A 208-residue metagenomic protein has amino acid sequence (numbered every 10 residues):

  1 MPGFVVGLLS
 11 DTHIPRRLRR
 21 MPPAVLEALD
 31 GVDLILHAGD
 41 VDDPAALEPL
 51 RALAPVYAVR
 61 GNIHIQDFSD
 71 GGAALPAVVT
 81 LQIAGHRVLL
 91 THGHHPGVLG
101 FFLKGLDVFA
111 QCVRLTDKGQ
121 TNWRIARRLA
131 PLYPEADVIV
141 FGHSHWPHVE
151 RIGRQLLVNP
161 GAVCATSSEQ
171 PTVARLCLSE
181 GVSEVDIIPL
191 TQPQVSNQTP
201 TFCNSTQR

Functional and structural regions predicted by a protein language model:
P2-G3, L9, T80-A84, R151 (+1 more regions): Binuclear metal-dependent phosphoesterase catalytic core
V6-R20, E27-A28, V41-V140, S144-L156: Conserved catalytic scaffold of divalent metal-dependent phosphoesterases
M21-P23, V173: Short amphipathic alpha-helical segment that frequently serves as the phosphate-/nucleotide-binding helix
V32, G61, A110-V113, C164 (+1 more regions): Juxtamembrane helix-loop transition sites at the ends of transmembrane segments in multi-pass membrane proteins
D33-I35, D137: Conserved acidic residues
I35-V41: Active-site rim/loop-helix segments in enzyme catalytic domains that contact anionic ligands
